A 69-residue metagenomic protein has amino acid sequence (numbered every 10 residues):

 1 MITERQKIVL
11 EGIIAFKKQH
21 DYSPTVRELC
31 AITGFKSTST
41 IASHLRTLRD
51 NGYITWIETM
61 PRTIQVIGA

Functional and structural regions predicted by a protein language model:
T3, H20, T59-A69: Short, cationic-aromatic polyanion-contact patches
I8-A15: Pre-recognition alpha-helix immediately N-terminal to the DNA-recognition helix within helix-turn-helix or winged-helix
V9, T40-I41: Helix-turn-helix DNA-binding helix
A15, R46-T47: Alpha-helical DNA-recognition elements
A15-D21: Short helix-capping/hinge SLiMs at alpha-helix to coil transitions
S23-I32: A short alpha-helical element within helix-turn-helix/winged-helix DNA-binding domains across DNA-binding proteins
G52: Glycine-centered, phosphate/nucleic-acid-interacting loop/turn motifs that mediate DNA/RNA or nucleotide
